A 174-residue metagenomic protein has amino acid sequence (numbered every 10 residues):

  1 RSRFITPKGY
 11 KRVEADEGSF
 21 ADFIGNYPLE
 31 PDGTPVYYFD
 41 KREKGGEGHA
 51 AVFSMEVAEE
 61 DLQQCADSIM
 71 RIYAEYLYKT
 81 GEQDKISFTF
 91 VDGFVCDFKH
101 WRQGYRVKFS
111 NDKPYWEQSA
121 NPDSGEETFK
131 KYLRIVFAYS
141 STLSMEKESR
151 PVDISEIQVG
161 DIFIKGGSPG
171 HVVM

Functional and structural regions predicted by a protein language model:
R1-E47, A51, E56-Q64: N-terminal module-boundary/linker segments of secreted carbohydrate-active enzymes
E43-Q158, I162-M174: Acidic/His-rich structured neighborhood in mature extracellular/periplasmic domains
